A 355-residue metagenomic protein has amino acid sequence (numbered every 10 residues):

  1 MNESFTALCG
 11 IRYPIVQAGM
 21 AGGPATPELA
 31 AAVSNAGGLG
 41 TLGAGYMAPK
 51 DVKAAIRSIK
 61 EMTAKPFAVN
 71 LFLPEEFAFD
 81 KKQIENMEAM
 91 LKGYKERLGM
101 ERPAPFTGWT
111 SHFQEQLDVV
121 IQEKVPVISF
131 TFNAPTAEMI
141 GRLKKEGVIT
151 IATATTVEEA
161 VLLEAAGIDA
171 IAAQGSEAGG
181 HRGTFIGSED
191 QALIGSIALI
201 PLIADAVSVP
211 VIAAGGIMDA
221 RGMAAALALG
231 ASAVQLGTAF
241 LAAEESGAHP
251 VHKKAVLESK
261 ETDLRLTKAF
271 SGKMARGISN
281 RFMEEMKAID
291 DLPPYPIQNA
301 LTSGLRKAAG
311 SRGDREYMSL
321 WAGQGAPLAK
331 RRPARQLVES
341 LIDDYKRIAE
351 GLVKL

Functional and structural regions predicted by a protein language model:
M1-A206, L341: Active-site entrance/lid segments in N-terminal catalytic domains of soluble metabolic enzymes
E85, Y94, H181-I186, D190-I212 (+1 more regions): Conserved active-site-proximal phosphate/metal-binding subdomains
